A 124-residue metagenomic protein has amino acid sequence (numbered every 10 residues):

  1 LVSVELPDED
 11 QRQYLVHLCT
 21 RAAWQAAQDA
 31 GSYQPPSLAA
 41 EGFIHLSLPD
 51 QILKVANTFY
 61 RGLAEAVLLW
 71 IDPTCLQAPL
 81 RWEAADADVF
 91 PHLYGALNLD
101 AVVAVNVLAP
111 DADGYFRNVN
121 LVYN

Functional and structural regions predicted by a protein language model:
V2-N124: Conserved, structured core segments of small domains
